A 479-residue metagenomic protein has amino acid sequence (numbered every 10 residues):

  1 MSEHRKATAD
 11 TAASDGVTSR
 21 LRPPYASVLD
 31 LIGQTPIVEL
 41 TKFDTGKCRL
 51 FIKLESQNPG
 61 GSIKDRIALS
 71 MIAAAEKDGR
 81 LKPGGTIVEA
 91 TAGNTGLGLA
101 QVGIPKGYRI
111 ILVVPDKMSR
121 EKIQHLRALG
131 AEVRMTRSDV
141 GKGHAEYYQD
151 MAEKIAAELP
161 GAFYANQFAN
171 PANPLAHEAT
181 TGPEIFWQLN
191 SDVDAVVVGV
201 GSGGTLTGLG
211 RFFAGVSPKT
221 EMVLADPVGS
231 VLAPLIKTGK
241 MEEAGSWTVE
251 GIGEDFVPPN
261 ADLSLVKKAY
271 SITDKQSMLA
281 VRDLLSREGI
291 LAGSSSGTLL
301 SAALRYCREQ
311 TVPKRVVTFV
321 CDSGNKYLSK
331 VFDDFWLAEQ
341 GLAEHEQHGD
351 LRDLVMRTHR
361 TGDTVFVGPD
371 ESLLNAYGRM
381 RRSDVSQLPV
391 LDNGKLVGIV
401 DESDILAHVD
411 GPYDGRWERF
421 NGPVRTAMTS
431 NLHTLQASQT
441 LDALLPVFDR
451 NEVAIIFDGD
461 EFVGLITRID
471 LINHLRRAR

Functional and structural regions predicted by a protein language model:
M1-L354: PLP-dependent amino-acid enzyme catalytic core
M71, V355-M356, R360, M380 (+4 more regions): Methionine-biased hydrophobic packing positions in alpha-helices, especially within tandem helical repeat solenoids
E89-A90, V113, T136, G199 (+6 more regions): Structural motif
L265, H348-T364, E371, R419-L432: Bateman (tandem CBS) regulatory domains
F366-D384, L391-D392, V409, H433-E452 (+2 more regions): The conserved cystathionine-beta-synthase
L396-I399, L441, F462-L465: Glycine-rich acetyl-CoA-binding "A-motif" of GNAT/NAT acetyltransferases
L406-A407, Y413-D414: Alpha-helical adaptor scaffolds
